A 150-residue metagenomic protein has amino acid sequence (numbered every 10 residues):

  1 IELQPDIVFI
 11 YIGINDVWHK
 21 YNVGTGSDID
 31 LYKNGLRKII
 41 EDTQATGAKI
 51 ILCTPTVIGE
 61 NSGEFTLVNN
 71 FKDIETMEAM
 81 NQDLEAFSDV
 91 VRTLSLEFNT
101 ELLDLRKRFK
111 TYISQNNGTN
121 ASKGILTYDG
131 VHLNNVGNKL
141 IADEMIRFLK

Functional and structural regions predicted by a protein language model:
I1-K150: Alpha-helical cap/lid subdomain in secreted, periplasmic, or secretory-pathway luminal O-acyl-processing enzymes
